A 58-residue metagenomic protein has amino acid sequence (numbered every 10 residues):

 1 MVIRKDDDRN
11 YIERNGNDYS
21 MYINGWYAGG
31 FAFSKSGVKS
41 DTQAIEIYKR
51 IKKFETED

Functional and structural regions predicted by a protein language model:
R4-I45: Acidic, low-complexity, intrinsically disordered interaction modules
I47-K53: Charge-rich, solvent-exposed alpha-helical interaction surfaces
T56-D58: Short acidic DE-rich linear segments
